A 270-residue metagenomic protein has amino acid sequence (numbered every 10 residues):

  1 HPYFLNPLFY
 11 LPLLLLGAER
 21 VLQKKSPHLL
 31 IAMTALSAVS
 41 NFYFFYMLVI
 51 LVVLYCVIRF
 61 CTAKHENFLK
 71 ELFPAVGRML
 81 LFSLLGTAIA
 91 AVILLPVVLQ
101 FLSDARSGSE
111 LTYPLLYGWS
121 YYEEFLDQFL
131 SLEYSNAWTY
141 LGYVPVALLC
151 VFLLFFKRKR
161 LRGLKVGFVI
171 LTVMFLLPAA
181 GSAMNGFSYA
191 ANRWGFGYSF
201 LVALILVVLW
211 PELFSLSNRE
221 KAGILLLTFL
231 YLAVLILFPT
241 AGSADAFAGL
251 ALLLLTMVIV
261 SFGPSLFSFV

Functional and structural regions predicted by a protein language model:
H1-L15, L22, A38-L48, Y134-A147 (+2 more regions): Membrane-interface micro-motifs in multi-pass membrane enzymes
L14-H28, E66, W210-F214: Membrane-interface transmembrane helices that cradle and orient dolichyl/undecaprenyl
G17, H28-F42, L84-A88, F229-L232: Membrane-interface alpha helices of multi-pass inner-membrane proteins
G17-R20, L48-L84, L253-S261: Perimembrane helix-loop-helix junctions
P27-A32, Y46-V49, V76-L84, L164-V169 (+2 more regions): Hydrophobic alpha-helical transmembrane segments
A35, V49-V52, M79-A91, L171-F175 (+3 more regions): Alpha-helical transmembrane spans of integral membrane proteins, capturing the lipid-embedded, hydrophobic core of TM
F44, G167-F175, N185, A191-V270: Contiguous transmembrane helix-bundle modules in multi-pass membrane proteins
L72-G167, L171-N192, F238-D245: Periplasmic/ER-lumenal interhelical loops and adjacent helix-loop junctions in multi-pass membrane proteins
